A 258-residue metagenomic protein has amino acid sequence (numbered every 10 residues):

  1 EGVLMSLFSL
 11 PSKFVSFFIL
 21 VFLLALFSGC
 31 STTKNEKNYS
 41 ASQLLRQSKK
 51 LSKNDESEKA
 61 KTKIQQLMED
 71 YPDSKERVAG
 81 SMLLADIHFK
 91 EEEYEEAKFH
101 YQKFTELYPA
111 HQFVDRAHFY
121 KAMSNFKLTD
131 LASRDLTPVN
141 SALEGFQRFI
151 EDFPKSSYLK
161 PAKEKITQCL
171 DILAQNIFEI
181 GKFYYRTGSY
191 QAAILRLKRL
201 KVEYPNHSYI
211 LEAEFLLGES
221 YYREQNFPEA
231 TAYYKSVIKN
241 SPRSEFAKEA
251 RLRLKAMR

Functional and structural regions predicted by a protein language model:
E1-C30: Sec-dependent bacterial lipoprotein signal peptides
L7-S9, L26-R258: Acidic, polar-rich low-complexity tracts and alpha-helical solenoid repeat scaffolds
